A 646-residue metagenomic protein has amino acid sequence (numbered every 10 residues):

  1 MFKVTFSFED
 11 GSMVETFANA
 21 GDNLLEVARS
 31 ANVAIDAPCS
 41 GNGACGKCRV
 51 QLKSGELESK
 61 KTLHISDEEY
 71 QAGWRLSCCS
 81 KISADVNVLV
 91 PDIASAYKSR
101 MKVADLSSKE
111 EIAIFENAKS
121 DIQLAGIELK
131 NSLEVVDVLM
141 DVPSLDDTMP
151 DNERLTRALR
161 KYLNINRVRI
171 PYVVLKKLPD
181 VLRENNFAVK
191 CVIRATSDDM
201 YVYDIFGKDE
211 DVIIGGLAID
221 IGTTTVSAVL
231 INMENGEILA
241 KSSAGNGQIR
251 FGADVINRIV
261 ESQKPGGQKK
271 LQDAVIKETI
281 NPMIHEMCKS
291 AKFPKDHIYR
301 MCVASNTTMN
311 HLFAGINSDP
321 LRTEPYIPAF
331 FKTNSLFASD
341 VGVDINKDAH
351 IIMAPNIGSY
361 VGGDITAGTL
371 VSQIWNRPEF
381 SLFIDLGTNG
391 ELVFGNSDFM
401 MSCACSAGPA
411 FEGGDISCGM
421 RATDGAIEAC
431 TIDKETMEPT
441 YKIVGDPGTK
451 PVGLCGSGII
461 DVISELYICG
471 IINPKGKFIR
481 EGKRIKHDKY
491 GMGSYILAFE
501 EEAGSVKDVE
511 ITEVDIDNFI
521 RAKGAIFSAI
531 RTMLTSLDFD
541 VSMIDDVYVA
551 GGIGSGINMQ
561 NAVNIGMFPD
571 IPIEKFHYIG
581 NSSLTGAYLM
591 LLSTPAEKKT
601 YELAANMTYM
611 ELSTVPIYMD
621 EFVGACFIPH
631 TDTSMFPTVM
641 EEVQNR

Functional and structural regions predicted by a protein language model:
A34-E58, D67-A84: Local cysteine-cluster metal-coordination motifs and their immediate loop/turn environment, predominantly Fe-S cluster
S66-Q71, L76-A218, T223, N235 (+9 more regions): Nucleotide/phosphate-binding catalytic cleft detector across ATP-hydrolyzing and phosphate-transferring enzymes
V138, K295-N306, I463, V541-G551: Short glycine-rich phosphate-binding loop at a beta-alpha junction
I219-T223, A228-I256, P320-T333, A367 (+2 more regions): Glycine-rich phosphate-binding loop of actin/hexokinase-like ATP-binding domains
G247-K289, D415, A426-T431, N518 (+1 more regions): N-terminal phosphate-binding loop and adjacent alpha-helix
T307-P320, G491, F539, G551-D570 (+1 more regions): Short glycine/threonine-rich loop-to-helix capping motif typified by GTGT followed within a few residues by an Asp-Pro
N396-D398, F539-L603: Catalytic phosphate/nucleotide-handling subdomain of diverse soluble enzymes
Y467-L537, N645: A contiguous, well-structured pocket-lining segment that forms one wall/lid of small-molecule binding clefts in soluble
